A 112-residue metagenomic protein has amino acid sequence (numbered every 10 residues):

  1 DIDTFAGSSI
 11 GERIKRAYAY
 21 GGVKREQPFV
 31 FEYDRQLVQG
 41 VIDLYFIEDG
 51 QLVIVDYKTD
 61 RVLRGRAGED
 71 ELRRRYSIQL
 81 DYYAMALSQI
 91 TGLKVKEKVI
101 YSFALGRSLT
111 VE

Functional and structural regions predicted by a protein language model:
D1-E112: Structural signature of nuclease core domains in nucleic-acid processing machines
